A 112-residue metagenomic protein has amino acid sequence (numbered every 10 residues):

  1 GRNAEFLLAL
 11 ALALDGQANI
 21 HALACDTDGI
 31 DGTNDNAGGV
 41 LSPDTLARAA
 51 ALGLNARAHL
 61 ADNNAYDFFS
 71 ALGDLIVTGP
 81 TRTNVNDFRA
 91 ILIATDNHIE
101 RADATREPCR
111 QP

Functional and structural regions predicted by a protein language model:
G1-N3: Short glycine/threonine-rich catalytic loop with a Thr-x-Gly-x-Asp
L7-I99, C109: Internal helix-turn-beta structural module
